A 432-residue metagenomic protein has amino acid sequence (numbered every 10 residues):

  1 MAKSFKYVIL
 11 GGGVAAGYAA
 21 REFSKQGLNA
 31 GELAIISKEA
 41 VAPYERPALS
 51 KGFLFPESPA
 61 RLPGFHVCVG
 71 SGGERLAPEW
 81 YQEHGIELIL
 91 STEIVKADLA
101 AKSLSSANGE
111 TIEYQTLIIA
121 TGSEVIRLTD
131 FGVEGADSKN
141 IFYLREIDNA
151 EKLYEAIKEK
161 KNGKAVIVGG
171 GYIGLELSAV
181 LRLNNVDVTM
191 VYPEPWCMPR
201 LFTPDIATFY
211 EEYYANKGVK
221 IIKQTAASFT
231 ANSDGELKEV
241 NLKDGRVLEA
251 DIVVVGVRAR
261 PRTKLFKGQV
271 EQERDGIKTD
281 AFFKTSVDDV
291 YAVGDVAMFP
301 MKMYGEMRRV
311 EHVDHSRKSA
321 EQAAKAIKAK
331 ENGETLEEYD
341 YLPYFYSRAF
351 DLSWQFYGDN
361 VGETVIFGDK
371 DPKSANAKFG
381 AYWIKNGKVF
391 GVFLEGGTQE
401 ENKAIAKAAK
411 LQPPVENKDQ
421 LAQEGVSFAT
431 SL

Functional and structural regions predicted by a protein language model:
A2-E87, V180-F202: Beta1-alpha1 glycine-rich phosphate/pyrophosphate-binding loop at the start of Rossmann-like nucleotide-binding domains
A2-F5, V296-K403: Mid-to-C-terminal Rossmann-like scaffold of FAD/NAD(P)H-dependent oxidoreductases
A2-L10, E74-K164, T225, N241-V247 (+3 more regions): FAD-binding core/adjacent interface of flavoenzyme oxidoreductases
G11-V14, R145-E146, G169-G171: Glycine-rich Rossmann-fold phosphate-binding loop(s) that bind the pyrophosphate of adenine dinucleotide cofactors
E32-A34, L88-A97, A101-S105, I112 (+1 more regions): A Rossmann-like FAD-binding core segment of flavoenzymes
D137-K161, E236, N241, G245-Q322 (+1 more regions): FAD-site-proximal beta/loop scaffold in flavoenzymes
D148, K152-F202: Rossmann-like NAD(P)H-binding beta-loop-alpha module
V415-L432: Cysteine/selenocysteine-centered motifs that mediate thiol-based redox chemistry or coordinate metal-sulfur cofactors
